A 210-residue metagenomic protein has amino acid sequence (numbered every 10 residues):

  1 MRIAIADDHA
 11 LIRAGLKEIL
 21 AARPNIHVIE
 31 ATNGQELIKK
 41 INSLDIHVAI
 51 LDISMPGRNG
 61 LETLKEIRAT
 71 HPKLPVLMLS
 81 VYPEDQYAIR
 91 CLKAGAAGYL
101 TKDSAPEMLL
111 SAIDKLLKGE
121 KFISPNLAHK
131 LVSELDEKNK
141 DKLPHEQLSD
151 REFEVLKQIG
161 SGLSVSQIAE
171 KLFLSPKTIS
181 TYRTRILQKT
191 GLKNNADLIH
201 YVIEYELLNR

Functional and structural regions predicted by a protein language model:
A4, L44-I50: Active-site beta3 strand of CheY-like receiver
N25-T32, K40, L192: Short hydrophobic/Thr-rich beta-strand motif most characteristic of the beta2 strand and flanking loop of CheY-like
N33, N59-E62: Acidic catalytic/metal-coordinating carboxylates
D52, S80: Active-site residues of response regulator receiver
M55: Receiver (REC) domain active-site loop signature in two-component systems and cognate sites in sensor histidine kinases
Q86-K93, G98-D150, E154, L207-N209: Short, flexible helix-to-coil linker/hinge segments that flank and couple to helix-turn-helix
K142-K177: Helix-turn-helix DNA-binding segment
T184-R210: Basic, Lys/Arg-enriched C-terminal extension of HTH/homeodomain DNA-binding domains
